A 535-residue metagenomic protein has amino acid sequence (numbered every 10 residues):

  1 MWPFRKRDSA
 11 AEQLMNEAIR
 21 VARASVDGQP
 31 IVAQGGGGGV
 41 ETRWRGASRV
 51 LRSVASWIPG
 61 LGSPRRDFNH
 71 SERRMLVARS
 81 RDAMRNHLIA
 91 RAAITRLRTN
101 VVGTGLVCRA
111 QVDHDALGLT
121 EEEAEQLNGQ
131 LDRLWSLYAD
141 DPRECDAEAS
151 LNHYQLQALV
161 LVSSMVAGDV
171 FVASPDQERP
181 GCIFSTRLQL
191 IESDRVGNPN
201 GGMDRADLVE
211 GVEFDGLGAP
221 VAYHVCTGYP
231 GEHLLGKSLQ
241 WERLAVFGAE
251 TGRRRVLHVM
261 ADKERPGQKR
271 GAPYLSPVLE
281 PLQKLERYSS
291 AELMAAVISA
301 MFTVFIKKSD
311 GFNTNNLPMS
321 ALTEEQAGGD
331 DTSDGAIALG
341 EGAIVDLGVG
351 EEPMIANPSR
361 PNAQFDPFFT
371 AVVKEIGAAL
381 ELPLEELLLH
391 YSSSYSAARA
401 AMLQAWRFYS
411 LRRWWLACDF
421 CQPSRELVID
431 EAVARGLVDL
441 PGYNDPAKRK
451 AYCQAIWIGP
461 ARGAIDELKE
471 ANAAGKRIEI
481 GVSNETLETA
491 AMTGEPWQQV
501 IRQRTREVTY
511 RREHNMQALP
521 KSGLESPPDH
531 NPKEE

Functional and structural regions predicted by a protein language model:
M1-L117: N-terminal-proximal low-complexity accessory segments that begin disordered and transition into the first
W2-V26, A400, Q404, W415-E535: C-terminal anchoring/interaction modules
T95-H258: Structured, mid-chain assembly/scaffold modules that mediate subunit interfaces within large macromolecular complexes
E125-N128, E341-I465: Surface-exposed loop-to-helix/strand elements on domain peripheries
E148, P175-D176, A296-M301, L387-Y391 (+3 more regions): Short coil/turn segments at secondary-structure boundaries
L151-Q157, S174-I191, F312-D331, S424-G459 (+1 more regions): Charge-rich, acidic-biased intrinsically disordered regions
G218, I376, E488: Acidic/polar, glycine-anchored loop/turn motif associated with catalytic or activation segments that engage anionic
E250-A398, N444: Extended, charged amphipathic alpha-helical segments
